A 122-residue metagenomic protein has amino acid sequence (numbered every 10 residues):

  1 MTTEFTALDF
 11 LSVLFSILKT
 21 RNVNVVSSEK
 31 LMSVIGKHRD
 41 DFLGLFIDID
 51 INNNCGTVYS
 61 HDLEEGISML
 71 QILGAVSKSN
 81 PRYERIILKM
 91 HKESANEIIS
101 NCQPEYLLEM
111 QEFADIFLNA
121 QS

Functional and structural regions predicted by a protein language model:
M1-S122: Domain-edge interaction signal
